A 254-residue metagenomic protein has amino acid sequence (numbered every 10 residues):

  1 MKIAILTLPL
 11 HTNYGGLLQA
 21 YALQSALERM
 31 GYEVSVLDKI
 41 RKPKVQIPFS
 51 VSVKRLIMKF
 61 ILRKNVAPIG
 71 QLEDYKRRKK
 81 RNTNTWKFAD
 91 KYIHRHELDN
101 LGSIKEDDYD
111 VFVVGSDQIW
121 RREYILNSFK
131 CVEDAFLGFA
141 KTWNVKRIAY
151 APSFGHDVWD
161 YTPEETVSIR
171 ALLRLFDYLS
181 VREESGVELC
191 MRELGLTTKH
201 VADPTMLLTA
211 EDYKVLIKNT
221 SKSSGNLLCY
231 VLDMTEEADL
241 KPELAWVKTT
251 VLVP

Functional and structural regions predicted by a protein language model:
M1-P254: Active-site anion-handling motifs in enzyme catalytic cores
